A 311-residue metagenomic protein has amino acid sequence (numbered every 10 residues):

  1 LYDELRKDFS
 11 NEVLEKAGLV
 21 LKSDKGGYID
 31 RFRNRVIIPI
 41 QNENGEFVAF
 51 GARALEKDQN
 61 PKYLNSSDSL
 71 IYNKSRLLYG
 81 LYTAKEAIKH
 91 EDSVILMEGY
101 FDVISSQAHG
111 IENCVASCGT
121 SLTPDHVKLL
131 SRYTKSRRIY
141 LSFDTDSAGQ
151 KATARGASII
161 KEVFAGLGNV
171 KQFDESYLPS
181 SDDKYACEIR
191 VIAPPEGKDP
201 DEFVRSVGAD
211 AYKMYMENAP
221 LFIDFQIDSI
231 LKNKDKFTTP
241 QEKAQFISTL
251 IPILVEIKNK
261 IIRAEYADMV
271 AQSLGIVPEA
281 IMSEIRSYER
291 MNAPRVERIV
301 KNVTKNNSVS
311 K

Functional and structural regions predicted by a protein language model:
Y2-R137, K151-T153: Phosphate-handling DNA/RNA-contact segment within nucleic-acid enzymes
N42-E43, K85-V94, T123-K311: A charged alpha-helical hairpin associated with nucleic-acid processing machineries
